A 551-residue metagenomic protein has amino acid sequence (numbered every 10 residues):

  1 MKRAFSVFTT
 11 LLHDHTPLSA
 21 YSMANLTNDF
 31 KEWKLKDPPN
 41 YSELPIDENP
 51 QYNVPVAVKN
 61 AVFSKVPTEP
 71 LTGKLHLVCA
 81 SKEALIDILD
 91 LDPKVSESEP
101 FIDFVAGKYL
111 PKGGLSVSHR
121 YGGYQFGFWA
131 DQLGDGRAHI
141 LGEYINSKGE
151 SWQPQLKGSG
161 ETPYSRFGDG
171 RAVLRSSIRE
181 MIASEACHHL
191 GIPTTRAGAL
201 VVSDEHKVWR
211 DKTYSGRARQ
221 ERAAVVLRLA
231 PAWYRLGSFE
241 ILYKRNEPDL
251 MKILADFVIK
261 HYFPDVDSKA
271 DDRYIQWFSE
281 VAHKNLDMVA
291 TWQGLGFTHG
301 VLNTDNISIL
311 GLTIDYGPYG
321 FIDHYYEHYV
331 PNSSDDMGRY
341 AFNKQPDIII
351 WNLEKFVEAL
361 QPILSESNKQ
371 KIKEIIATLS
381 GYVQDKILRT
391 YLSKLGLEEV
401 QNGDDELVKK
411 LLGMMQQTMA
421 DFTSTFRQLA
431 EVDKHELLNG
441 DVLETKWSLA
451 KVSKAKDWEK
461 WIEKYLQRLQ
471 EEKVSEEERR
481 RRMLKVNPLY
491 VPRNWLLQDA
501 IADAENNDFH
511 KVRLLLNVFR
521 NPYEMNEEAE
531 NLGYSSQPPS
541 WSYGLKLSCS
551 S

Functional and structural regions predicted by a protein language model:
A4-G122, F126, D336-S551: Regulatory N- and C-terminal appendages and interdomain linkers associated with kinase/kinase-like NTP transferase
H13-H15, H76, H119, H139 (+9 more regions): Histidine (H) residue identity feature
Y52-N60, W152-P163, A255, I259 (+3 more regions): Active-site-adjacent bridging/hinge elements
T68-P70, D169-R171, I275-Q276: Short, contiguous strand/loop micro-motifs
K74-L77, K82-S268, L310-I314, Y340 (+7 more regions): Conserved ATP-binding subdomain of kinase catalytic cores across diverse folds
S176-S177, K207-R210, Y214-H299, L310-M414: ATP-dependent phospho-/nucleotidyl transfer catalytic cores
L302-I307: Hydrophobic residue at the +6 position relative to the catalytic HRD Asp in the kinase catalytic loop
